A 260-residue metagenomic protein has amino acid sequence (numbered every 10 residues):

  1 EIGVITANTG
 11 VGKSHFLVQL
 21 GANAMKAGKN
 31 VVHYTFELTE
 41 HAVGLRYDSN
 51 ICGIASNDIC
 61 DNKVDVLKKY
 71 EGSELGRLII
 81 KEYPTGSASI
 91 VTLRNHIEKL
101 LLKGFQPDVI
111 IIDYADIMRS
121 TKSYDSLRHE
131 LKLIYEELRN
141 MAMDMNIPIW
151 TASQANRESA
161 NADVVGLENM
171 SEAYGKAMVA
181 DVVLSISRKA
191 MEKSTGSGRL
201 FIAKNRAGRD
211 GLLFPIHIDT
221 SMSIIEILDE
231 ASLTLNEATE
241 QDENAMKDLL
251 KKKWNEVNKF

Functional and structural regions predicted by a protein language model:
G3-T6, V32: Short hydrophobic/aromatic beta-strand immediately N-terminal to the Walker A/P-loop
T9: The conserved Walker
G12: Conserved glycine(s) of the Walker
H15, N23-Q106, S120, L213-P215: Cytosolic-facing regulatory segments adjacent to core modules
F36-L38, T151-Q154: Conserved H-loop
S56-I59, K81-S87, R119-K132, S159-E168: Flexible beta-alpha connector loops of hexameric P-loop NTPases
V91-I110, Y124, E137, M143-M145 (+1 more regions): C-terminal regions of RecA-like/P-loop NTPase motor modules
Y114: Walker B catalytic acidic pair
